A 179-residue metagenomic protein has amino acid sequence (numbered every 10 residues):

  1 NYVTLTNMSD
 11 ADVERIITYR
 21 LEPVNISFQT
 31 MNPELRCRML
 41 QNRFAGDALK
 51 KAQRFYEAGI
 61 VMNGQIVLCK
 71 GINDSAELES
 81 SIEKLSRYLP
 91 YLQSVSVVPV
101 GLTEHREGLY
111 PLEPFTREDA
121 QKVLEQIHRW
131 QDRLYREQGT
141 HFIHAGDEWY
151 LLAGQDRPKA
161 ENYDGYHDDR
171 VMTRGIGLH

Functional and structural regions predicted by a protein language model:
N1-Y91, L102-W130: Conserved Radical SAM active-site core
S86-Y88, S94-S96, V100-H179: Auxiliary Fe-S-binding modules of radical SAM enzymes
